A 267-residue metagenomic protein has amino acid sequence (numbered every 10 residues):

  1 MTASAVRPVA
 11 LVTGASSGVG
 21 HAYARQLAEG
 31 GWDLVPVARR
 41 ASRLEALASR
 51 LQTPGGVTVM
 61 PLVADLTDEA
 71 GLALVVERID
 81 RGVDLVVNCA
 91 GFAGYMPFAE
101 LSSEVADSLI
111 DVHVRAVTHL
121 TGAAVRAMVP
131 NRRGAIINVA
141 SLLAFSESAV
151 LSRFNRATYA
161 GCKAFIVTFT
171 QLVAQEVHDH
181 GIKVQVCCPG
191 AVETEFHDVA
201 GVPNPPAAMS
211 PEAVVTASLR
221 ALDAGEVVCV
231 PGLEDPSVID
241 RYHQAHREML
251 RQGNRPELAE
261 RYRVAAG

Functional and structural regions predicted by a protein language model:
S16-S17: Conserved glycine-rich cofactor-binding loop
G30-L47: Conserved glycine-rich Rossmann-like NAD(P)H-binding loop of the short-chain dehydrogenase/reductase
C89-G94: Conserved NAD(P)H cofactor-binding loop of Rossmann-fold oxidoreductase domains
P97-A99, V105-I110: Substrate-binding pocket helix/loop in short-chain dehydrogenase/reductase
T121, C162: Active-site helix of classical SDR
S141: Residue(s) in the substrate-gating loop at a strand-loop-helix junction that position the organic substrate next
V186, V202-D240: C-terminal helical subdomain
